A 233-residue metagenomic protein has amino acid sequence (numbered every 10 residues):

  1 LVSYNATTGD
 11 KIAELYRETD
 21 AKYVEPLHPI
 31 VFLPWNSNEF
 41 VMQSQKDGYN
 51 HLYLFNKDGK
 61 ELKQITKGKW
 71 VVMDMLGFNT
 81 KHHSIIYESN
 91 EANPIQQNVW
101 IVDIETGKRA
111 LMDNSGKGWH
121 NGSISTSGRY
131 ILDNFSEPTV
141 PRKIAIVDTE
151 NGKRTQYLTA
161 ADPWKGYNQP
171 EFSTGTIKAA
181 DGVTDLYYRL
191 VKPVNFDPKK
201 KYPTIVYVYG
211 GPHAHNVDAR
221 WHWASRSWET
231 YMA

Functional and structural regions predicted by a protein language model:
L1-V2, G48-Y53, P94-W100, T139-I146: Structural motif
Y4-P29, F55-N79, S89-A92, V102-H120 (+2 more regions): Multi-bladed beta-propeller domains
P34-S37, N79-K81, T126-S127: Residue-level detector of Asp-centered blade-edge/turn motifs that repeat once per structural unit in beta-propeller
E39-V41, I85, I131: Hydrophobic beta-strand positions that form the internal "hydrophobic ladder" of WD40/Gbeta-like beta-propeller blades
F40-D47, A180: C-terminal substrate/ligand-recognition segments
Q45, S89-E91, A214, D218: Short, conserved, GDST-rich strand-edge loop motifs in beta-rich repeat architectures
D113, H120-A233: Serine-hydrolase catalytic core recognition
